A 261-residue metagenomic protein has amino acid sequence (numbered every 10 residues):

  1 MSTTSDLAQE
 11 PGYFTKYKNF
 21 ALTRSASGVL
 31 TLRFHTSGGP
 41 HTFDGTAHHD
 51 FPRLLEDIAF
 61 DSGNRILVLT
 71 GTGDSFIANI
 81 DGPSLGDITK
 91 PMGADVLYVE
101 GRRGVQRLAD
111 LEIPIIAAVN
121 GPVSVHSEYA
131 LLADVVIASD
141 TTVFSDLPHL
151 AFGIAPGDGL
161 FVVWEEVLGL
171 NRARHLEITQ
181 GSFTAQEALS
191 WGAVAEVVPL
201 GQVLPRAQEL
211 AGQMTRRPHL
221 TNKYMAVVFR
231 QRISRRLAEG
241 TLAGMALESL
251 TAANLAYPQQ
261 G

Functional and structural regions predicted by a protein language model:
M1-L30, T36, G73-I77, P83-S84 (+4 more regions): C-terminal alpha-helix plus adjacent terminal tail
F20, F43-L67: A short, well-ordered alpha-helical element
L32, L69, Y129-L131, A188 (+1 more regions): Hydrophobic/aromatic residues within transmembrane alpha-helices of multi-pass small-molecule transporters
G63, T70-R103: Glycine- (often His-adjacent) and acidic-residue-rich active-site loop that binds/positions the CoA thioester
R102-A151, S182: Glycine-rich beta-to-alpha active-site loop
D134-G157, V194-R206: Gly/Pro- and small hydrophobic-enriched strand-loop and loop-to-helix capping segments that sit at the rims
D134-V135, H175, T179-G181, E187 (+2 more regions): Well-ordered beta-strand positions
F161-N171: Hydrophobic, secondary-structure "cap" segments at the distal end of domains
